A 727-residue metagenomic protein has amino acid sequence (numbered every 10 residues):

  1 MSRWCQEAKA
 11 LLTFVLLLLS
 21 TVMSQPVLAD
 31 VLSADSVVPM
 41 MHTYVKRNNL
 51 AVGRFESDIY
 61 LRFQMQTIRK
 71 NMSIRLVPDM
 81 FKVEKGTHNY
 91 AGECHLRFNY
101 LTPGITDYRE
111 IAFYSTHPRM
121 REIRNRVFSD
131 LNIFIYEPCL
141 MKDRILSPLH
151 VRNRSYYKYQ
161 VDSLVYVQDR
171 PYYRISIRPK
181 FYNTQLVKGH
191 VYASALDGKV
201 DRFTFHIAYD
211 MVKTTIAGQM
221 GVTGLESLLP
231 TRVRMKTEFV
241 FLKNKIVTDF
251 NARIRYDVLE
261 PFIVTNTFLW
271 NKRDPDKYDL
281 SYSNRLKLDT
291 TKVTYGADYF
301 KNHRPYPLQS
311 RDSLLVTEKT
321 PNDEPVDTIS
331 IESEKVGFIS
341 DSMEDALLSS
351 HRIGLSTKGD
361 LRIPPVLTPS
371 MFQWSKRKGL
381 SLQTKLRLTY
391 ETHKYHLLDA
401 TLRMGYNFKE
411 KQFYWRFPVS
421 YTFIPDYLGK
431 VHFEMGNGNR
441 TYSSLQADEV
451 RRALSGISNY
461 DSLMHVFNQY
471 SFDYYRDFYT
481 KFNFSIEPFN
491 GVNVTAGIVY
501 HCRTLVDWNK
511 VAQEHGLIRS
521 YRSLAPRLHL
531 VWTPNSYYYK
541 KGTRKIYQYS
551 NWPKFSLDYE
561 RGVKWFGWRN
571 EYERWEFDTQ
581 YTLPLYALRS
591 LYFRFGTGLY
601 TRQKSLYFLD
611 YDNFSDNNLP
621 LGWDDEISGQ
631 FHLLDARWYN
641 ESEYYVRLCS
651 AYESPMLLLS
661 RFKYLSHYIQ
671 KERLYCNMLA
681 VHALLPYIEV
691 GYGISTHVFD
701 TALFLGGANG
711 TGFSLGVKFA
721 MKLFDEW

Functional and structural regions predicted by a protein language model:
M1-L12: Bacterial N-terminal signal peptides that target proteins for export
T13-V22: Bacterial N-terminal signal peptides
S24-A29: Boundary at the C-terminal end of the N-terminal hydrophobic targeting segment
D30-R124, D279-P321, N437: Solvent-exposed N-terminal domain segments of exported/luminal and surface proteins
L61-R69, T237-N244, R255-T267, E434-S444 (+1 more regions): Short, conserved secondary-structure transition motifs
R109-Y173, I177-V187, V212: Flexible, processing/modification-adjacent segments and terminal tails in exported/periplasmic/extracellular proteins
L140-R144, W270-W727: Exposed, low-structure sequence patches enriched in small/polar residues
P148, Q160, R170-D276, G596: Gly/Pro-enriched, hydrophobic low-complexity segments that function as extracytoplasmic propeptides/linkers
